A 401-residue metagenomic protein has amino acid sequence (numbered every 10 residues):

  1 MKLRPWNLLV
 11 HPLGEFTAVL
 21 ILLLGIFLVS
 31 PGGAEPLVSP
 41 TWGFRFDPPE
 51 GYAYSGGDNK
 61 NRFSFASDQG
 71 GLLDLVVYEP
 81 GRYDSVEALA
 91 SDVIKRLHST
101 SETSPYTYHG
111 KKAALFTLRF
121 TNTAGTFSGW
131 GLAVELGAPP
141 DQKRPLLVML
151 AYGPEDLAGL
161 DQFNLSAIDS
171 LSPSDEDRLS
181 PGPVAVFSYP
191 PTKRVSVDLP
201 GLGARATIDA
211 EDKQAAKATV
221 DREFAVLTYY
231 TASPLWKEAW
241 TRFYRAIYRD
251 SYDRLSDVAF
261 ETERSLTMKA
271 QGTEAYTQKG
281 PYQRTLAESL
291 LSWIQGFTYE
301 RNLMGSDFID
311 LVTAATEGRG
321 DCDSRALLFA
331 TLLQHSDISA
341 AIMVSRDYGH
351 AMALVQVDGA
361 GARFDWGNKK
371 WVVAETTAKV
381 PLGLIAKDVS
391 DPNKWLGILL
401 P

Functional and structural regions predicted by a protein language model:
L3-A18: Bacterial N-terminal signal peptides that target proteins for export
T17-F27: Bacterial N-terminal signal peptides
E35-D58: N-terminal "mature-domain start" segment
F44, E50-A53, M149-F187: Surface-exposed amphipathic alpha-helical segments
S55-L150, P154-D156: Conserved polar/disulfide-associated segments of primarily extracytoplasmic proteins
G201-E261: Secretory-pathway-linked proteins and extracytosolic
W240-E317, T377: Secondary-structure boundary elements
V312, S324-P401: Hydrophobic/aromatic-rich core segments of domains that either
